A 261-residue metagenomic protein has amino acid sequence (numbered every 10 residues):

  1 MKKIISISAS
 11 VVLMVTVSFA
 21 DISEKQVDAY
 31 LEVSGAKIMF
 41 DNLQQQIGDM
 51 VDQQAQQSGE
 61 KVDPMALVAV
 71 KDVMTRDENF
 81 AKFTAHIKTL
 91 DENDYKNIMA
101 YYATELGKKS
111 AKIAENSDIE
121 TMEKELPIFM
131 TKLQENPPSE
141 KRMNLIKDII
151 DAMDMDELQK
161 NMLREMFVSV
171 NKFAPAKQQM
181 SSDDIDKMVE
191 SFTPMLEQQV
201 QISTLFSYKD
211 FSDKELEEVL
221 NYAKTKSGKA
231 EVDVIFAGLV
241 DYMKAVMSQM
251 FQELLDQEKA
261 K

Functional and structural regions predicted by a protein language model:
K2-S10: Sec-dependent signal peptide recognition, specifically the positively charged N-region followed immediately by
V15-D21: Sec/Tat signal peptide C-region and signal peptidase I cleavage site
D21-T121: N-terminal Sec/ER secretory leader and immediately downstream segment of secreted/extracellular precursors
S23-E24, V33-Q44, V73-F80, K88-Y95 (+10 more regions): Solvent-exposed, acidic/flexible segments
A29, V33-A36, V68-V73, F83-H86 (+7 more regions): Second-shell loop/turn segments in exported
I113-A114, D118-L126, M130-L133, P137-P138 (+2 more regions): Outer-membrane beta-barrel domain signature
I119-K209, D213: Extended amphipathic alpha-helical interaction segments
Q199-K261: A cross-kingdom marker for long, charged
